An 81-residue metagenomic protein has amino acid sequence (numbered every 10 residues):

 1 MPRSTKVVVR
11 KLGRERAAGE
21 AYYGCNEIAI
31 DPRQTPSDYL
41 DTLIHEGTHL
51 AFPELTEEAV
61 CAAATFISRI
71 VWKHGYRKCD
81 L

Functional and structural regions predicted by a protein language model:
M1-A29: Catalytic zinc-binding patch centered on the HExxH motif and its immediate surroundings that defines zinc-dependent
G19-E20, P36, A63, K73: Generic intrinsically disordered, low-complexity segments enriched for polar/acidic and small residues
Y23-T42: Short pre-active-site segment immediately N-terminal to the catalytic Zn-binding motif
R33, P53-T56: Short beta->alpha junction loops/turns
D41-L50: Active-site recognition of the HExxH zinc-binding catalytic motif
L55-L81: Post-HExxH zinc-binding segment in Zn-dependent metallohydrolases
